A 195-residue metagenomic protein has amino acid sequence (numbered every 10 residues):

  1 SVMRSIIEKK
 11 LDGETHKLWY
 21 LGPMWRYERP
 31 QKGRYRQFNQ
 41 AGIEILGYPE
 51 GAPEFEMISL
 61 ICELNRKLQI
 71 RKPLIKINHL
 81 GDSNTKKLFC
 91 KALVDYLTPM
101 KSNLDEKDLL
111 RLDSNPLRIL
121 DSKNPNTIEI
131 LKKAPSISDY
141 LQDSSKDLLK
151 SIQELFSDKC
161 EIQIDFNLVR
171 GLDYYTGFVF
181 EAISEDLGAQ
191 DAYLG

Functional and structural regions predicted by a protein language model:
S1-G195: TRNA-recognition modules of translation machinery and tRNA-sensing kinases, especially anticodon-binding
